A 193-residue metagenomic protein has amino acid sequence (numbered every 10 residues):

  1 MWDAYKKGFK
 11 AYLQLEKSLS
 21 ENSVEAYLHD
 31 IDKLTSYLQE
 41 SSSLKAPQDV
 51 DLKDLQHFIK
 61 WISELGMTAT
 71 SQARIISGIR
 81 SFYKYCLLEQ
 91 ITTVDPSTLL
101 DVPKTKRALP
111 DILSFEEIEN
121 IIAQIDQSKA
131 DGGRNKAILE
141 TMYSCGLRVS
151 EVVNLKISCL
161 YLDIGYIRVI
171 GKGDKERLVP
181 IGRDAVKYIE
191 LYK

Functional and structural regions predicted by a protein language model:
M1-K193: Conserved catalytic core of the tyrosine transesterase superfamily
